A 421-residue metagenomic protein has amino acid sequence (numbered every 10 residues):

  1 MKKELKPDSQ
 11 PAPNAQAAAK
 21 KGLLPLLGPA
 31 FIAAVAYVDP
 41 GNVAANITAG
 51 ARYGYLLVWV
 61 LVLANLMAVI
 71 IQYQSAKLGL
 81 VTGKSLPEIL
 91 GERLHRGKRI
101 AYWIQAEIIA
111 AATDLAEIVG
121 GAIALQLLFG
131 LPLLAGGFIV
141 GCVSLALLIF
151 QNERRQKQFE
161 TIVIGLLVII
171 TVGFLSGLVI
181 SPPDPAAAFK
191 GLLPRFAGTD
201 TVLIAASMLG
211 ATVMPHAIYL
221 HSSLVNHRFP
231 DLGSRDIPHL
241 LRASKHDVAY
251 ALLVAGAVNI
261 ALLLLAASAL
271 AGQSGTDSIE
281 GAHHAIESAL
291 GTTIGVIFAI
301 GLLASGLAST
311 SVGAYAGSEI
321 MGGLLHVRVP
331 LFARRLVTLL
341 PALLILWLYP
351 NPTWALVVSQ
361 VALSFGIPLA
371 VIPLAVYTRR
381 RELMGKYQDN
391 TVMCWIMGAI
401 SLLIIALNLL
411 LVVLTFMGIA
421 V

Functional and structural regions predicted by a protein language model:
M1-G41, R96-G97, V168, I204 (+1 more regions): Membrane-interface "cap" regions at the ends of multi-pass membrane proteins
L5-P11, A45-G50, Y73-K98, F150-Q158 (+3 more regions): Flexible loop linkers connecting adjacent transmembrane helices in multi-pass alpha-helical membrane transporters
A33, V60-R93, Y102-I108: Juxtamembrane transmembrane-helix boundary signature
I47-T48, R52, L90, G120-L134 (+6 more regions): Transmembrane helix-loop boundary segments of multi-pass membrane transporters
M67-S75, G97-E117, L125-Q151, G210-A211 (+1 more regions): Helix-loop-helix module between adjacent transmembrane segments
A68-V81, V225-G233, L253-G281: Extracellular/periplasmic helix-exit of transmembrane alpha-helices
W103-E107, L128-F150, V168-G173, R328-L344 (+1 more regions): Transmembrane alpha-helical segments of multi-pass small-molecule transport proteins
L148, L167-L193, V202-S223, L374-E382 (+1 more regions): Hydrophobic alpha-helical segments and their helix-loop junctions in multi-pass secondary transporters
